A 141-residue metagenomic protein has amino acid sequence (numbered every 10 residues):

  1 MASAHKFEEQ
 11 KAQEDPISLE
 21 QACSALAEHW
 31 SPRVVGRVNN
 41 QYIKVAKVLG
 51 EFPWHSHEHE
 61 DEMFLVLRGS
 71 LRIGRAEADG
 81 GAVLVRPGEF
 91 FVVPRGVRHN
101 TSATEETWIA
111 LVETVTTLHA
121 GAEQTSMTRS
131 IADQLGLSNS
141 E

Functional and structural regions predicted by a protein language model:
A2-C23, G36, T104-E141: Double-stranded beta-helix
L19-W54, E60: A short glycine-rich, His/Asp/Glu-containing loop-to-beta-strand
N39, L67-R68, R86-P87, E105: A cytosolic small-molecule/anion-sensing beta-strand core signal
V45-V48, H57-E77, V112-T114: Short, conserved beta-strand element in jelly-roll/cupin
W54, I73-G74, V93, R98-T104 (+1 more regions): Short beta-strand His + acidic residue motifs that chelate non-heme Fe in jelly-roll/DSBH and cupin folds
H57-H59, V85, A103-E105: Short glycine/proline-enriched turns and hinge-like loops at secondary-structure junctions
E77-R95: Short acidic-glycine-tyrosine-enriched beta hairpin
